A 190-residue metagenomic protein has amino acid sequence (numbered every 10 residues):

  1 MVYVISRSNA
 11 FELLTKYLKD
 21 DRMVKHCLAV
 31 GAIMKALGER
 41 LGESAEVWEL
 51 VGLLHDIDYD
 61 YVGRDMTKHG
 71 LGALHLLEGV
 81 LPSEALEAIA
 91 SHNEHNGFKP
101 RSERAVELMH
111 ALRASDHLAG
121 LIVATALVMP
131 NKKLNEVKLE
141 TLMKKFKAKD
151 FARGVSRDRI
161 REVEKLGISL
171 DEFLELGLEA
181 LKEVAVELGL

Functional and structural regions predicted by a protein language model:
M1-D65: Acidic/His-rich, divalent-metal-binding segments that scaffold phosphate/diphosphate chemistry
I5, N9, K25-A29, K68 (+4 more regions): Conserved active-site and cofactor/substrate-binding residues in soluble primary-metabolism enzymes
L14, I33-L37, L170-E183: Active-site hotspot residues in diverse enzymes, especially metal/ion-binding acidic/histidine motifs
T15, K35, E39, E78-G79 (+2 more regions): Short polybasic/polar patches that bind polyanions
K16-D20, A105, G167: Active-site oxyanion-binding pockets that recognize sulfate/phosphate
E43-F151, E162: Divalent metal-dependent catalytic cores for phosphoryl transfer on phosphate-bearing substrates
S83, E87, L181-L190: Glycine-rich, Lys/Arg-enriched anion-binding loops that position phosphate/diphosphate groups for phosphoryl
T141, K147-F173, L188-G189: C-terminal binding/interaction regions
